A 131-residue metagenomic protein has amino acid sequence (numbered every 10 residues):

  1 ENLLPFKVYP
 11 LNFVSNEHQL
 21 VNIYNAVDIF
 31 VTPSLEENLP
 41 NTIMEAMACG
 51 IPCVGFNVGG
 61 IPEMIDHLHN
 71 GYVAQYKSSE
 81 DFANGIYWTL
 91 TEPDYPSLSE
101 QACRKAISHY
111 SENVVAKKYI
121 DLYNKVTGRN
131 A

Functional and structural regions predicted by a protein language model:
E1-V14: Nucleotide-activated donor-binding/catalytic signature segment of Leloir-type glycosyltransferases, i.e., the conserved
N22-V27: Short alpha-helical donor nucleotide-sugar binding micro-motif in glycosyltransferases
L35: Aromatic "clamp/platform" in nucleotide-sugar-dependent glycosyltransferases that forms part of the donor/acceptor
M44, V58-V73: Short acidic/histidine- and often glycine-rich active-site loop of Leloir-type glycosyltransferases that engages
P52-G55: Short hydrophobic beta-strand element within catalytic cores of glycosyltransferases and related nucleotide-activated
H67-L68, Y72-S79, W88-P93: Conserved acidic donor-binding segment of nucleotide-sugar-dependent glycosyltransferases
D81, D94-H109, K118-D121: A short, well-ordered alpha-helix in the C-terminal region of glycosyltransferases
